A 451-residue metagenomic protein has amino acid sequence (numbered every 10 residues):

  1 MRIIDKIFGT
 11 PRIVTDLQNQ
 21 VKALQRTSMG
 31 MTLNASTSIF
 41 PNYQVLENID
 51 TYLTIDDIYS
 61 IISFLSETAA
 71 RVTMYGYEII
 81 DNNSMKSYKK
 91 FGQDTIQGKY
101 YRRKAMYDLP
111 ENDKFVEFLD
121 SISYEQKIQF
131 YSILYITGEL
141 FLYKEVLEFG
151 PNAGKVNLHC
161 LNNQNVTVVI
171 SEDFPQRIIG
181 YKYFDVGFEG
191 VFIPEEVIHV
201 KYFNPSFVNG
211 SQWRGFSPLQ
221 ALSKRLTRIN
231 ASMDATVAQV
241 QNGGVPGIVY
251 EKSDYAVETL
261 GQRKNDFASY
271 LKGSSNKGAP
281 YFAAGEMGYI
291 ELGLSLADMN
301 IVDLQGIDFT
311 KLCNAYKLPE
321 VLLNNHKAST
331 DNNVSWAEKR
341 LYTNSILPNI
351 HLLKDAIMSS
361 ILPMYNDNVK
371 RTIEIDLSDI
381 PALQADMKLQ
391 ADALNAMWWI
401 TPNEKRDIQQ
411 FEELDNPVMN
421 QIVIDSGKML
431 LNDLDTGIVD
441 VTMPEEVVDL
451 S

Functional and structural regions predicted by a protein language model:
R2-I301, I307, K311, L318 (+2 more regions): Structured, contiguous alpha/beta core segments that scaffold functional sites
K127-F130, L142, E258-S275, G293-E404: C-terminal amphipathic alpha-helical
